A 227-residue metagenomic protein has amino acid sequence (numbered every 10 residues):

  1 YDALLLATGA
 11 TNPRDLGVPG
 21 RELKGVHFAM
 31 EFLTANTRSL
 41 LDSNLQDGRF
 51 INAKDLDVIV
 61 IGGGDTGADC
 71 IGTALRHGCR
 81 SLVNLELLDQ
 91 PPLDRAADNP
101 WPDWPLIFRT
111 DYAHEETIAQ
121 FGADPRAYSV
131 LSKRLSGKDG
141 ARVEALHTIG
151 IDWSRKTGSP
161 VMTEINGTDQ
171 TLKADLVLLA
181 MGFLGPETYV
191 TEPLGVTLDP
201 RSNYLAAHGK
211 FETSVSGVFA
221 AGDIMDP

Functional and structural regions predicted by a protein language model:
Y1-G9, V58-I61, S132, A174-G182: Short hydrophobic core segments
A10, R14, S129-R142, G150-R155: A conserved short coil-to-beta-strand element within the FAD-binding core of flavoproteins
L16-G20, I71-T73, Y189-P193: Short amphipathic alpha-helical segments
E22-D55, S154-D226: FAD-site-proximal beta/loop scaffold in flavoenzymes
D57-L75: Glycine-rich adenosine-cofactor-binding loop
G63, E86-Q90, G137, D223: Cofactor-binding loop segments of dinucleotide-utilizing enzymes, especially the Rossmann-like FAD- and NAD(P)+-binding
G67-C70, H77, A221-P227: A conserved FAD-binding loop/helix module that cradles the flavin
I71-R134: Rossmann-like dinucleotide-binding cores of NAD(P)H-dependent redox enzymes
